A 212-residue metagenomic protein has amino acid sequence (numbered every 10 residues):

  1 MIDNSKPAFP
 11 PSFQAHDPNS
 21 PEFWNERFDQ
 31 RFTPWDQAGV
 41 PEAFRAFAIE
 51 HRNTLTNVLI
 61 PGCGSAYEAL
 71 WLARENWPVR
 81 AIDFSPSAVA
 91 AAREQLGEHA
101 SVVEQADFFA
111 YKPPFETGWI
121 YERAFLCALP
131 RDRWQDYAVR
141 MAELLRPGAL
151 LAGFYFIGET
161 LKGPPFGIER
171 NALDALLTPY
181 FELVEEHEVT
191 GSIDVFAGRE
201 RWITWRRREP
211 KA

Functional and structural regions predicted by a protein language model:
I2-I60, G64-F115, L129-A212: Class I (Rossmann-like) S-adenosyl-L-methionine-dependent methyltransferase catalytic domain, capturing the SAM-binding
Y121: A conserved beta-strand element that flanks and buttresses the S-adenosyl-L-methionine
A124-A128: Short catalytic micro-motifs in class I SAM-dependent methyltransferases
